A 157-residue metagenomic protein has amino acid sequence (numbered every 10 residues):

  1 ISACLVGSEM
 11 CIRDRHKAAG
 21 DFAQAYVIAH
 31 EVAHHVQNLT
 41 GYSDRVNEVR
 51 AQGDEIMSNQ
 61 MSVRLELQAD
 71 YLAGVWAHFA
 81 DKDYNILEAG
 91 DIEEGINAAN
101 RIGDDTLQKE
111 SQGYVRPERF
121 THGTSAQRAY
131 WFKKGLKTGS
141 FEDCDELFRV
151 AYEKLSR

Functional and structural regions predicted by a protein language model:
I1-G7, C11-I12: Single conserved hydrophobic/aromatic residue that forms the stacking wall/gate of nucleotide- or nucleobase-binding
R13-A23, G53-V63, K82-I86, V115-R119: Second-shell loop/turn segments in exported
Y26-L39, D70, G74: Active-site recognition of the HExxH zinc-binding catalytic motif
H34, N38, Y42, R101-D104: Glycine-rich, acidic and aromatic/proline-enriched surface loops and short helix-turn segments that act as binding
N38-E66: Post-HEXXH active-site segment of zinc metalloproteases
T40, D44-V49, A80-E93, Q108-S111 (+1 more regions): Surface-exposed patches in mature extracellular/periplasmic domains of secreted proteins
M57-Q60, R64-L107: Short helix/loop segments within enzyme catalytic domains that coordinate or immediately flank catalytic cofactors
I102-R157: Pan-zinc metallopeptidase signature
